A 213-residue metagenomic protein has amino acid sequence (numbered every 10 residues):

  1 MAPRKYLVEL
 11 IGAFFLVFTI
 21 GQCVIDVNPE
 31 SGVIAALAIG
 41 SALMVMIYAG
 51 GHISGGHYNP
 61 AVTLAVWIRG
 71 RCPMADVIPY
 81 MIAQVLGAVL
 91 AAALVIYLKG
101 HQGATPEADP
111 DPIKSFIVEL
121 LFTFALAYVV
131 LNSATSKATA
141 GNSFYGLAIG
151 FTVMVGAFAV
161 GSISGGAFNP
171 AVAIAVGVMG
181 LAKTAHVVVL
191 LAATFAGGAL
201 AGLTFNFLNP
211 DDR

Functional and structural regions predicted by a protein language model:
M1-R213: Membrane-interface helix-loop junctions and terminal tails of multi-pass membrane proteins
